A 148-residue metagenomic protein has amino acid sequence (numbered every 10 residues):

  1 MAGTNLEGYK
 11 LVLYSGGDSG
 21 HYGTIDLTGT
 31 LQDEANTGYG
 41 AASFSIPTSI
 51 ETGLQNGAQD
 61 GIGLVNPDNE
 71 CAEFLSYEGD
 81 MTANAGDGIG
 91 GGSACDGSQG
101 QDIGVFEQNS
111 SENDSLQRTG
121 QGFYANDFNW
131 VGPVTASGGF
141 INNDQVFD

Functional and structural regions predicted by a protein language model:
M1-C71, L75-D148: Intrinsically disordered, low-complexity linkers and terminal tails enriched in Ser/Thr/Pro/Gly with interspersed basic
